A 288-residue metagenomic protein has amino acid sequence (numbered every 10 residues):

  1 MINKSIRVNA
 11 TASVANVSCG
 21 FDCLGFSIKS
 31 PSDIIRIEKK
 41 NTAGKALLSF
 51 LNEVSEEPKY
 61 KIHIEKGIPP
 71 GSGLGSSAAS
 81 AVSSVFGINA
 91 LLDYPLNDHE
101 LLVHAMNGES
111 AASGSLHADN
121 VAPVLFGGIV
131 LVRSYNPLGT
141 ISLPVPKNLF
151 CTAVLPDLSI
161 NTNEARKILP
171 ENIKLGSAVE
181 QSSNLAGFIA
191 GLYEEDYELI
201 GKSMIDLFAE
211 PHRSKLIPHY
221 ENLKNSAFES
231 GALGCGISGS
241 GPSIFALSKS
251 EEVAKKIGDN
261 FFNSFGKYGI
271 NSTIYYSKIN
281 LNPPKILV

Functional and structural regions predicted by a protein language model:
M1-S72, F86, A90-L96, F126-G127 (+2 more regions): ATP-binding N-lobe of GHMP and related small-molecule kinases
A12-V14, S30, G128, L155-I160 (+3 more regions): Glycine-rich beta-alpha junction loops
C23-F26, S110-S115, D119-A122, L138-P144 (+2 more regions): A generic local secondary-structure boundary/capping motif
E38, V124-Y135, A246-K249, L287-V288: Short beta-strand-to-turn element immediately C-terminal to the catalytic PLP-Schiff-base lysine in fold type I
E57-L138: Gly/Ser-rich oxyanion-binding loop with an adjacent helix/lid that shapes the negatively charged ligand pocket
L149-N225, E229: Acyltransferase
L192-V288: Glycine-rich, charge-dense phosphate/pyrophosphate-binding loop(s) and the adjacent flexible "lid"/catalytic subdomain
